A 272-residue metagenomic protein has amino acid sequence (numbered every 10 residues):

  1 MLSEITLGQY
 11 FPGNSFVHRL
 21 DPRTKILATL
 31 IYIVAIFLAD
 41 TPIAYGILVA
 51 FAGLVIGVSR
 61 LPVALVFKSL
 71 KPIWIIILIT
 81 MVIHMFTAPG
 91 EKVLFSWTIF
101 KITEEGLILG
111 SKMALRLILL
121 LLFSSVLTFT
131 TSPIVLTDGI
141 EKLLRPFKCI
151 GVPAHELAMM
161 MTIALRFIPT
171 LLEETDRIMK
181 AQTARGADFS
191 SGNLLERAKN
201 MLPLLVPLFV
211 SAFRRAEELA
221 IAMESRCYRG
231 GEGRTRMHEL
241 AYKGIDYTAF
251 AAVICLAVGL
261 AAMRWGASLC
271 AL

Functional and structural regions predicted by a protein language model:
M1-A44, L48-G57, K142-R145, C149-V152 (+3 more regions): Transmembrane alpha-helix interface motif
N14, F37, R60-L65, W97 (+3 more regions): Membrane-helix interfacial "entry" motifs
K25, A64-W74, D246-A249: Alpha-helical transmembrane segments and their helix-start/interface "positive-inside/aromatic belt" motifs in integral
T41, Y45, R60-A64, A88-S96 (+2 more regions): Transmembrane helix-loop junctions in multipass membrane proteins, especially transporters and channels
F51-L61, I76-I79: Alpha-helical transmembrane segments and their membrane-interface exit regions
I73-A187, L194: Juxtamembrane/interface alpha-helical elements of multi-pass membrane proteins
